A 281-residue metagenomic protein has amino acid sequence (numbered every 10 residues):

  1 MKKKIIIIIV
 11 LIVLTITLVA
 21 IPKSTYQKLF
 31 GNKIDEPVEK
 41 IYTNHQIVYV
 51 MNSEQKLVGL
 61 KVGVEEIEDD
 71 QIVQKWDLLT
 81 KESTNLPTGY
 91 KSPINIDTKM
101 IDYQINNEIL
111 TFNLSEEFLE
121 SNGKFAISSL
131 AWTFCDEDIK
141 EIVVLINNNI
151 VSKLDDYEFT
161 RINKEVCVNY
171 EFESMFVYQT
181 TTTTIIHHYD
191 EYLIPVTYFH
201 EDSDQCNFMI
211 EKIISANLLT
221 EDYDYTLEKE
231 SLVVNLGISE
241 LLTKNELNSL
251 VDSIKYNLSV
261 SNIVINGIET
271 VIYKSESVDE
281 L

Functional and structural regions predicted by a protein language model:
K2-L281: Bimodal "functional hotspot" detector
